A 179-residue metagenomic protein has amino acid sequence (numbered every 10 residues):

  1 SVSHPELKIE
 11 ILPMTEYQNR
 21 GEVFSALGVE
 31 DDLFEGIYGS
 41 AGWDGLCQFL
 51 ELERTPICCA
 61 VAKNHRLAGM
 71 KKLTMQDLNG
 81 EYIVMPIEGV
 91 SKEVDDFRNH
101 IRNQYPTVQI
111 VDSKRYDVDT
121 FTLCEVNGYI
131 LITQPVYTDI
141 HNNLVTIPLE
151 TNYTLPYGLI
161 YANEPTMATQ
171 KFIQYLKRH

Functional and structural regions predicted by a protein language model:
S1-G42: Central regulatory/effector-binding core of bacterial HTH transcription factors
E10-M14, Q109-S113, I147: General small-molecule cofactor/ligand-binding pocket signal
P13-T15, G36-G39, A62-K63, P86-V90 (+2 more regions): Structural motif
S25-G36, I57, L123-I132: Alpha-to-beta junction loops
W43, E81-Q104: Secondary-structure junction motif
D44-L50, R54-T55, V118-M167: Beta-alpha-beta core module
L46-I57, V61-I83, T169-Q170: Flexible hinge/capping segments at coil-to-helix
Q76-N79, P156-H179: Extended ligand-binding regions for polar small-molecule ligands
